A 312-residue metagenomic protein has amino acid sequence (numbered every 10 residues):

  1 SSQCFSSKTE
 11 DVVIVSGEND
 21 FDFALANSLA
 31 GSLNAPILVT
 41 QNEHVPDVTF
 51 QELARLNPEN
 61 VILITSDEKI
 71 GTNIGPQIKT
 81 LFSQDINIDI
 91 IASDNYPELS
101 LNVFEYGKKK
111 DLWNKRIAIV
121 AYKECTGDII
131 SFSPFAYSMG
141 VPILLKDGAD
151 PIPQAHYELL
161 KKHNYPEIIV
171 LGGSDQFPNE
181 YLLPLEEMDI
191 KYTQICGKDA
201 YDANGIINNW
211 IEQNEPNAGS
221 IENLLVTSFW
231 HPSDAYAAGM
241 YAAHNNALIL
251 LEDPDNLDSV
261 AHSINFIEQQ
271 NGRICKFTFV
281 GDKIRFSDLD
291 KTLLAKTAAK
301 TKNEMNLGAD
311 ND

Functional and structural regions predicted by a protein language model:
S1-D312: Extracellular glycan-binding segments that recognize GlcNAc-based cell-wall polysaccharides
